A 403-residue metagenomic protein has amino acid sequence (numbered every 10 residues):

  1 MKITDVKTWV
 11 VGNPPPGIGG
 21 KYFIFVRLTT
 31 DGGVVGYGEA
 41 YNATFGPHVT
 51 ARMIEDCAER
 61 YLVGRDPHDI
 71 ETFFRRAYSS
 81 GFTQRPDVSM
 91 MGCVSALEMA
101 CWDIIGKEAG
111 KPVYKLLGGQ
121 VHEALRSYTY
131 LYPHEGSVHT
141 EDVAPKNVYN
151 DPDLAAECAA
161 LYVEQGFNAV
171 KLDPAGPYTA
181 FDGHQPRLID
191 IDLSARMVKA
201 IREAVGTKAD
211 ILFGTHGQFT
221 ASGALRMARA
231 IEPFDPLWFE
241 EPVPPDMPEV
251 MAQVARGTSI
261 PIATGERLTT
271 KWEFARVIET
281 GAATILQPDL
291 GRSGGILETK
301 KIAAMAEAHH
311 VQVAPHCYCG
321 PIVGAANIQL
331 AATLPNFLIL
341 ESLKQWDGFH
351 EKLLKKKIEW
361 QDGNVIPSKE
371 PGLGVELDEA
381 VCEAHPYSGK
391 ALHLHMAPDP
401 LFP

Functional and structural regions predicted by a protein language model:
M1-Y37, Y41-T44, Q345-E351, P400-P403: Structured beta-strand/loop patches that form or line metal/cofactor-binding pockets in enzymes
I3, G33, A58, L97 (+8 more regions): Conserved, mostly hydrophobic/aromatic
T29, D56, T72, P86 (+5 more regions): Shared catalytic-loop signature of beta/alpha-barrel
T29-A109: Metal- or metallocofactor-binding catalytic centers and their adjacent structured scaffolds across diverse enzyme
T30-G32, Y37, E108, R126-S127 (+3 more regions): Ligand-binding pocket scaffold of soluble enzyme catalytic domains
A124, T129-Q253, G257: Metal-dependent enolase-superfamily TIM-barrel catalytic cores that perform enediolate-based chemistry
L373-P403: Extended hydrophobic packing segments that form well-structured cores
